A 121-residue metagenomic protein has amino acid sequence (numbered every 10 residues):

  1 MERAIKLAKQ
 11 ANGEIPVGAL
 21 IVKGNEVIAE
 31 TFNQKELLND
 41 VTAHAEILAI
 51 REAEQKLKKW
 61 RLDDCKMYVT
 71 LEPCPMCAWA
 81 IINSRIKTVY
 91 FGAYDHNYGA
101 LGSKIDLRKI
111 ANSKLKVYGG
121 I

Functional and structural regions predicted by a protein language model:
M1-E14, G24, P73-I121: Zinc-dependent deaminase
E2, K6-K9, A29, I47 (+1 more regions): A broad detector of short, well-ordered amphipathic alpha-helices that serve as recognition/interaction surfaces
G18-A19: Generic short beta-strand
A29-F32, Y118-G119: Residue-level detector of conserved, well-ordered beta-strand and adjacent loop positions that form binding/recognition
T31-F32, L62, K66-Y68, N83 (+1 more regions): Broad hydrophobic/π-residue packing in well-ordered secondary structure
Q34-L37: A short acidic/small-residue loop/turn micro-motif
N39-A43, I47, R51-I82: Helix-adjacent hinge/juxtasegments
